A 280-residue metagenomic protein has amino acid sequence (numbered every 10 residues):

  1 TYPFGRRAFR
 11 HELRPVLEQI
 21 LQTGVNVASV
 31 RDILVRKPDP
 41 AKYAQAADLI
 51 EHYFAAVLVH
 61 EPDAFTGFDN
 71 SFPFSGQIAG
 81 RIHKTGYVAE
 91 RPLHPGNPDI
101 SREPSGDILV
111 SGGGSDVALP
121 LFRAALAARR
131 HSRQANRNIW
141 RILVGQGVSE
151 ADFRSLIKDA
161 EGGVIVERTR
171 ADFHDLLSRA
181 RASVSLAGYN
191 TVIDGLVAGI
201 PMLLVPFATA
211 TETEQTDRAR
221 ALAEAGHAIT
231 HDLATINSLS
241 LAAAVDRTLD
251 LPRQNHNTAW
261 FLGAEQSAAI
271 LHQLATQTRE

Functional and structural regions predicted by a protein language model:
T1-Y2, P62, G113, G188 (+1 more regions): Short glycine-/small-residue-rich Rossmann-like dinucleotide-binding loops
P3-K84: Active-site-proximal region of nucleotide-activated glycan assembly enzymes, centered on histidine/acidic-rich loops
N26, V57, I82, I108 (+2 more regions): Hydrophobic/aromatic residues located in beta-strands of well-ordered beta-sheets within soluble catalytic
D69-S71, A151-F153, T191-V192, E212-A219: Short, glycine/polar-rich helix-capping loops at beta-to-alpha or helix-loop-helix junctions that flank or form
F74, G86-A182, T216, A234-T235 (+1 more regions): Donor-nucleotide binding loops and adjacent catalytic segments primarily of GT-B fold Leloir glycosyltransferases
D172-T216: A donor-sugar binding/catalytic signature common to diverse glycosyltransferases and related nucleotide-sugar
A210-A244: Change "using UDP/GDP/dTDP sugars" to "using nucleotide sugars
A243, R247-E280: C-terminal amphipathic helix plus adjacent low-complexity, charged tail appended to glycosyltransferase catalytic
